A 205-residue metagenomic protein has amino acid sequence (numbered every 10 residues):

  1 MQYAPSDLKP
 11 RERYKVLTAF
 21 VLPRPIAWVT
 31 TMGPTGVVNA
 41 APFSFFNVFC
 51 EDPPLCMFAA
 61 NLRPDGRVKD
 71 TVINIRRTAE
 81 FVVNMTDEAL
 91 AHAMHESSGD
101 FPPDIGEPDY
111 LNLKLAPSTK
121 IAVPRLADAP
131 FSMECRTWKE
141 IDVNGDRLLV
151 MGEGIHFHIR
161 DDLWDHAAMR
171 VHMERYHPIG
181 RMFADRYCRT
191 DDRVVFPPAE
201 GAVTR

Functional and structural regions predicted by a protein language model:
M1-R205: Basic, polyanion-binding surface patches
